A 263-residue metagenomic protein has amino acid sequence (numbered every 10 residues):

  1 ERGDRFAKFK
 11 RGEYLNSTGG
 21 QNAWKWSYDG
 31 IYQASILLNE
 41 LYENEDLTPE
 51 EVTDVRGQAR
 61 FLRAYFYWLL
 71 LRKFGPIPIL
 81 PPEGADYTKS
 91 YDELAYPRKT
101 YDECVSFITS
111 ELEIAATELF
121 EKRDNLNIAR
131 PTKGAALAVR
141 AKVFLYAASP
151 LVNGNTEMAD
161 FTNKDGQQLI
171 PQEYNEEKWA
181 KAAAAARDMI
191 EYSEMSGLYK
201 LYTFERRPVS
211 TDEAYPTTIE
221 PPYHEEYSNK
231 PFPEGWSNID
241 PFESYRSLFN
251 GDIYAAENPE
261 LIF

Functional and structural regions predicted by a protein language model:
E1, K133-G134, L145-F263: An aromatic- and glycine-enriched ligand-binding surface/loop that stacks and positions planar moieties
R2-F74, Y91-I128: Conserved, well-structured interaction surfaces
G30-I31, L38, L70, P78-L80 (+2 more regions): Structural recognition of the beta-strand scaffold that forms the well-ordered cores of secreted hydrolase catalytic
L70-I79, E194-L201: Proline-centered turn/helix-capping motifs that create local helix->coil transitions or kinks
L71-R72, P76-P78, R123, V143-N155: Short coil/turn linking the two alpha-helices of tandem helical-hairpin repeats
A85-A95, N163-Q167, P171: Aromatic- and acidic-residue-enriched carbohydrate-binding clefts of CAZyme catalytic domains
